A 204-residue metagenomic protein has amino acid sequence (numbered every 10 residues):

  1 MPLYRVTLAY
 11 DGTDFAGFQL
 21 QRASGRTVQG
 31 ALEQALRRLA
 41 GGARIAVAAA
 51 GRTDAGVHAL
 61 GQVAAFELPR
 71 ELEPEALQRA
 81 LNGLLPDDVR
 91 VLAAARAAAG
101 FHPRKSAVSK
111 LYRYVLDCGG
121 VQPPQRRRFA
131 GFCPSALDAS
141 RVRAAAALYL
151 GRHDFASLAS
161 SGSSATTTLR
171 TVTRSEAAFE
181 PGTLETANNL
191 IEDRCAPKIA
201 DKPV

Functional and structural regions predicted by a protein language model:
M1-D193, P197-V204: Structured-RNA-binding interfaces characteristic of tRNA pseudouridine synthases
